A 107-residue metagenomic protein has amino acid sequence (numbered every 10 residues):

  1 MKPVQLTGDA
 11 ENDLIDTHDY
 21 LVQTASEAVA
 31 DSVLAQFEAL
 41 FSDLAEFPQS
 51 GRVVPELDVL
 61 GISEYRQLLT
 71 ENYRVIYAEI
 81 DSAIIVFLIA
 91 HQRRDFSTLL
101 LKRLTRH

Functional and structural regions predicted by a protein language model:
M1-Y65, R106-H107: Basic, Lys/Arg-enriched alpha-helical interface segments
T70-R74, A78-H107: Enriched for short, Lys/Arg-rich terminal
